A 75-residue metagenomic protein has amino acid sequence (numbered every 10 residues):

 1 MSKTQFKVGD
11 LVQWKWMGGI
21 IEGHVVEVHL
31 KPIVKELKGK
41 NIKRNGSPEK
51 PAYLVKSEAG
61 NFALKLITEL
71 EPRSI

Functional and structural regions predicted by a protein language model:
T4-K7, I20: Short, well-ordered loop/turn sites that connect or cap secondary structure elements
I20-V28: Short beta-strand-centered aromatic/proline hotspots
V28-V34: Short, conserved beta-turn/loop elements at beta-strand boundaries and strand-helix junctions
K35-G46: Cytosolic, membrane-proximal regulatory domains of ion/volume homeostasis and mechanosensation machinery
R44-I75: Intrinsically disordered, low-complexity, charged/polar segments
